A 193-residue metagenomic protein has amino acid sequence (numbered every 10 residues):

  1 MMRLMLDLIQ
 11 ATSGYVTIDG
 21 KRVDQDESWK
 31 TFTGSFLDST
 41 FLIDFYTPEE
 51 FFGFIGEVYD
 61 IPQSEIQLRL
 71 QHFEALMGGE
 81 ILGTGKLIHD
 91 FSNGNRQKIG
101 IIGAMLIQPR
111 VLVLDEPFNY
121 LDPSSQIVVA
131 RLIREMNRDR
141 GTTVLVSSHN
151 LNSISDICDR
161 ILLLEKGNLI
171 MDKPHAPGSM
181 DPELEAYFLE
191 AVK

Functional and structural regions predicted by a protein language model:
L6: Helix-to-loop junction immediately C-terminal to a conserved catalytic motif
G14-W29, M171: Conserved ABC transporter NBD signature motif
L87-F91: Conserved ABC ATPase signature
L112-E116: Catalytic Walker B motif of ABC-type/P-loop ATPase nucleotide-binding domains
I127-D139: Helical segment within the ABC ATPase nucleotide-binding domain
S147-H149: H-loop/switch region of ABC-family ATPase nucleotide-binding domains
